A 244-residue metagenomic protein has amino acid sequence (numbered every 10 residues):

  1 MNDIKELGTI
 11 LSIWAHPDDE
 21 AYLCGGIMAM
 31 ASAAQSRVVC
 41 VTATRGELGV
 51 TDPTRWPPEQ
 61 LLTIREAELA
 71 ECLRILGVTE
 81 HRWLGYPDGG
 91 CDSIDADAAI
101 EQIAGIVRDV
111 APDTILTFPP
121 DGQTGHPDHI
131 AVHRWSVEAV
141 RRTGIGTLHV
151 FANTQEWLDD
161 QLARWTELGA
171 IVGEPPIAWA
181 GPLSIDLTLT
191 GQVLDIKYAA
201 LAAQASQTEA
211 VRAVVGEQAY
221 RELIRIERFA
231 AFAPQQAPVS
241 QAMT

Functional and structural regions predicted by a protein language model:
M1-A111, V137-R142: Active-site rim/loop-helix segments in enzyme catalytic domains that contact anionic ligands
N2-L11, G89, S93-T244: Metal-dependent de-N-acetylase/amidase catalytic core
